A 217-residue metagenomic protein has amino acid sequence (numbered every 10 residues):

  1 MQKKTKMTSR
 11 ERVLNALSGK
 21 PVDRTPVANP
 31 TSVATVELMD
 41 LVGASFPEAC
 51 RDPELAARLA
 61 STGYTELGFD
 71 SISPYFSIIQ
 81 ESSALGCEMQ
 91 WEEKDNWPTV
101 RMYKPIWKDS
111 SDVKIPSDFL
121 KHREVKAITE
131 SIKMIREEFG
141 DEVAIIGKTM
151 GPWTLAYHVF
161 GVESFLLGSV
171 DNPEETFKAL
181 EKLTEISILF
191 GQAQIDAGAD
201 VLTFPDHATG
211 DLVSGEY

Functional and structural regions predicted by a protein language model:
M1-E37, S45-F46, L59, D70 (+2 more regions): Active-site loop segments of alpha/beta catalytic cores
N29-V33, V42, Y75-Q80: Short glycine-rich, polar/acidic loop-and-turn segments at beta strand-coil junctions
M39, S82-G86, I135: Pocket-flanking alpha-helical
L41-D52: Surface-exposed strand-loop-strand hairpins of Gram-negative outer-membrane beta-barrel proteins
P53-E54, P173: Residues at or immediately preceding the N-termini of alpha-helices
L59-Q90: Glycine-rich, N-terminal phosphate-binding loop and its surrounding beta-alpha-beta segment
M102-S111: Membrane-interface helix-loop-helix modules in multi-pass inner-membrane proteins
V113-I115: Short glycine/proline-rich turn/loop motifs
